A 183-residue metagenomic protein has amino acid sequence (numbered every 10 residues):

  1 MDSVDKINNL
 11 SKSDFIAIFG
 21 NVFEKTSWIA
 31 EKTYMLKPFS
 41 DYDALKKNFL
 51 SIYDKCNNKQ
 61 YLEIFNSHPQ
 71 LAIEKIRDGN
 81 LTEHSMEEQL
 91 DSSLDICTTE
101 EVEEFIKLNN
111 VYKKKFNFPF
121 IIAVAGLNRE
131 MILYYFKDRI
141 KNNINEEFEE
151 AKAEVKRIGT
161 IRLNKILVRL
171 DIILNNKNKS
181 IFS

Functional and structural regions predicted by a protein language model:
V4-N9, N21, K32-L108, I158-S183: Aromatic-anchored, charged helix-turn/loop surface patch used as a conserved interaction hotspot
L10, K25, L36, S40 (+4 more regions): Residue-level signal for short amphipathic helical patches enriched in basic/charged and nearby hydrophobic residues
F15: Surface-exposed, charge/polar-rich loops and edge strands
F19, F23-K25: Alpha-helical bundle segments that constitute or directly flank the non-heme di-iron/ferroxidase center
T26-S27, T33, F120: Residue-level signal for inorganic ion chemistry
C97-I173: C-terminal non-catalytic interaction appendages of large macromolecular assemblies
